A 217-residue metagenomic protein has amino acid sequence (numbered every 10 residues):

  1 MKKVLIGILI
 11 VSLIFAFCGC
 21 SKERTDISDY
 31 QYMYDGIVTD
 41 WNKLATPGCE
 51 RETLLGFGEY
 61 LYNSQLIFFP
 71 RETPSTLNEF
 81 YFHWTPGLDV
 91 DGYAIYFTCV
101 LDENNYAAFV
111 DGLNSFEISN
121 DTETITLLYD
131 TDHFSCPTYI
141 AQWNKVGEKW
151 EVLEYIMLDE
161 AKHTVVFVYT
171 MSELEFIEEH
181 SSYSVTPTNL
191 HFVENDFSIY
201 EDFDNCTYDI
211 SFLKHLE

Functional and structural regions predicted by a protein language model:
M1-V4: Positively charged n-region of N-terminal signal peptides that target proteins for export
I6-I14: Hydrophobic helical h-region of N-terminal Sec-dependent signal peptides in bacterial secretory/periplasmic proteins
V11, D26-Y30, T53-G58, Q65 (+7 more regions): A general marker of short, structured functional hotspots
L13, R24-G48, D196, Y200-E217: Intrinsically disordered, low-complexity repeat and linker tracts
A16-G19: C-terminal motif of bacterial Sec signal peptides marking the signal peptidase cleavage site
S21-N105: N-terminal export/targeting and maturation segments
F109-E217: Extracytoplasmic electrostatic interaction patches
